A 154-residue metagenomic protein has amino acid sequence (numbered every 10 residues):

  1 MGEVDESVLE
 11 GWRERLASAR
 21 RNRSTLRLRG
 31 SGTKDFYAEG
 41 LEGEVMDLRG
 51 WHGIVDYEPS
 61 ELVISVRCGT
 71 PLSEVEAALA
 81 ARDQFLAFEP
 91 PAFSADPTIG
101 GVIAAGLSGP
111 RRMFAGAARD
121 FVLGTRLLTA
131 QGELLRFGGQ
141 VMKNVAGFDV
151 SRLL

Functional and structural regions predicted by a protein language model:
M1-E3, V63-R67, G116-R126: Active-site-proximal helix-loop elements at catalytic-domain edges
E3-F93: Glycine-rich N-terminal segment of FAD-binding domains in flavoprotein oxidoreductases, spanning the beta-loop-helix
A95-L154: FAD-binding subdomain of flavoenzyme oxidoreductases
